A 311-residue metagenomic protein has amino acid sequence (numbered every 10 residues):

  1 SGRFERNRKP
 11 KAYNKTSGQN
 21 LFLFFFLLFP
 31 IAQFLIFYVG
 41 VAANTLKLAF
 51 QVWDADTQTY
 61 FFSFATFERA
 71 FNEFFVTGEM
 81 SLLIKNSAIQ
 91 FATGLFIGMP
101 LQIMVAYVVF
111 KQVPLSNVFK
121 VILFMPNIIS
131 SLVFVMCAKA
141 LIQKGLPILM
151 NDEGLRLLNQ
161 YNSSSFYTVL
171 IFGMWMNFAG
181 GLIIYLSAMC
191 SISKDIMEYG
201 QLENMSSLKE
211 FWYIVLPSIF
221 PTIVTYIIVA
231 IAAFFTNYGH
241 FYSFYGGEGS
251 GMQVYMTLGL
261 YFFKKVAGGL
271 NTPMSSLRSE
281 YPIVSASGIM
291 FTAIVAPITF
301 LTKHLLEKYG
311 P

Functional and structural regions predicted by a protein language model:
S1-S17: Short, Lys/Arg-rich, polar N-terminal cytosolic tail immediately upstream of the first transmembrane signal-anchor
T16-P311: A structural signal for multi-pass alpha-helical bundles of membrane permease subunits that mediate small-molecule
